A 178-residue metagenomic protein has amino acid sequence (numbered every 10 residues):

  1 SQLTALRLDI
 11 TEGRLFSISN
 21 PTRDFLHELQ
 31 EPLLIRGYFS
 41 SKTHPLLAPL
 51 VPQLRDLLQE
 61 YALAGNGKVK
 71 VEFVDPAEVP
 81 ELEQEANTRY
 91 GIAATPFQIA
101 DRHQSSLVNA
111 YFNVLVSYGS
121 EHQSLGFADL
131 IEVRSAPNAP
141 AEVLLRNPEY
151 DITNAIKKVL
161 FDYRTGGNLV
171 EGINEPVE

Functional and structural regions predicted by a protein language model:
S1-E178: Short, surface-exposed patches at the edges or C-terminal ends of soluble domains, predominantly
